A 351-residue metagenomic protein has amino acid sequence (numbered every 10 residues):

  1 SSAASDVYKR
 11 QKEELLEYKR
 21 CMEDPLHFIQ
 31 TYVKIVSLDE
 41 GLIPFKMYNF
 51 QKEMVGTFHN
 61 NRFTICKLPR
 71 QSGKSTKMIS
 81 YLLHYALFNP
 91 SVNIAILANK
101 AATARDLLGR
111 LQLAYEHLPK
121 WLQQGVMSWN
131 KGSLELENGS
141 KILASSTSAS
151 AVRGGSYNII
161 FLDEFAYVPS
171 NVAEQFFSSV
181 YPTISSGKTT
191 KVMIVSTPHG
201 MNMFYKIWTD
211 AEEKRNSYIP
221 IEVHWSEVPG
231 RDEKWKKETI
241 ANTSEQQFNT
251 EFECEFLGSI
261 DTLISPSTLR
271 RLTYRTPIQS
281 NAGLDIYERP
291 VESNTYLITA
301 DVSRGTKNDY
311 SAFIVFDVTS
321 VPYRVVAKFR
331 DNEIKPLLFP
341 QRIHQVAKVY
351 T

Functional and structural regions predicted by a protein language model:
S1-Y8: Short, small-residue-biased leader/transition segments that mark boundaries at the very start of proteins
K12-K67: Conserved pre-motif I regulatory segment
N61-Y81: Walker A/P-loop
V92-L111: Conserved Walker A/P-loop ATP-binding site and its immediately adjacent core in helicase/helicase-like ATPase domains
L108-N158: Inter-Walker segment of RecA-like/P-loop motor cores
L113-H117, Q123, Y167-T243, K348: ASCE P-loop NTPase helicase motor core
L136, R289-E292, K307, I314-T351: Nucleic-acid-processing active sites and adjacent nucleic-acid-binding tracks, predominantly divalent metal-dependent
Q175, E227-V302: ATPase catalytic-site recognition across NTP-hydrolyzing enzymes
